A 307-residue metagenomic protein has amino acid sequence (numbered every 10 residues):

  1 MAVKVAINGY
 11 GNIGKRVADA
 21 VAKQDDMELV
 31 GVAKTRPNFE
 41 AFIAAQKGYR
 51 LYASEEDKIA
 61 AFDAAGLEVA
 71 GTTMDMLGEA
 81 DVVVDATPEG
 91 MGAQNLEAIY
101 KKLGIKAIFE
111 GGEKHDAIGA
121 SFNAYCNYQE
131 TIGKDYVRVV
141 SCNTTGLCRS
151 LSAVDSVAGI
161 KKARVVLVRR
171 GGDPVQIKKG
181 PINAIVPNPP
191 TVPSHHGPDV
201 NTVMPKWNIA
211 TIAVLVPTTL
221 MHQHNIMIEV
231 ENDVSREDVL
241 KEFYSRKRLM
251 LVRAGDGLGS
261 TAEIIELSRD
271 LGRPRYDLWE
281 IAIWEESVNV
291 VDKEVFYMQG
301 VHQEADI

Functional and structural regions predicted by a protein language model:
M1-Q176: N-terminal Rossmann-like NAD(P) cofactor-binding subdomain of oxidoreductases, focused on the glycine-rich
K4, K15-D19, K23-G71, K161-K162 (+1 more regions): C-terminal substrate-binding/catalytic lobe of Rossmann-fold NAD(P)-dependent oxidoreductases
T73, G92-A93, S260, Q303-A305: Intrinsic-disorder/low-complexity, polar/charged segments
G92, G146, S235, D306-I307: Secondary-structure boundary/capping motif
Y297-I307: Generic C-terminus detector
